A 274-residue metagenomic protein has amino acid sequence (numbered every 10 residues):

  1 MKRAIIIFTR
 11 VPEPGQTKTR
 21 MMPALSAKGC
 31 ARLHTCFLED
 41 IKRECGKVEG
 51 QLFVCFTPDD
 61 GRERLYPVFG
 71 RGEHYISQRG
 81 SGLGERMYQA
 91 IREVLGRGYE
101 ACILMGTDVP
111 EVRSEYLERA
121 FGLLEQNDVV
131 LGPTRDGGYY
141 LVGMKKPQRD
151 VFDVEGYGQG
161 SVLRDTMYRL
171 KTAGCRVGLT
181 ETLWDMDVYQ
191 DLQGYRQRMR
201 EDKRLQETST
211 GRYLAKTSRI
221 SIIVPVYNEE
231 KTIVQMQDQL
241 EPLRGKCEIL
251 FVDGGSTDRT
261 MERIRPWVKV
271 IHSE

Functional and structural regions predicted by a protein language model:
A4, S218-S221, E248: Cell-envelope/extracellular polymer assembly enzymes that use nucleotide-activated donors
E13-G46, E229-P242: Short, well-formed alpha-helical segments that are part of the catalytic scaffolds of diverse glycosyltransferases
P58-G61, D253-M261: A conserved acidic beta->alpha catalytic loop
P67-A101: Short phosphate-binding loop-to-helix
G70-S81, C247, M261-E274: Conserved donor nucleotide-binding strand/loop of the catalytic core
V112-D136: Conserved donor-nucleotide/metal-binding helix-loop-beta segment in metal-dependent transferases, i.e., the alpha-helix
Q148-R169: Short, glycine-/small-residue-rich phosphate/pyrophosphate-handling segment
Y168-S218: Conserved alpha/beta core of the MobA/IspD/sugar-nucleotide pyrophosphorylase nucleotidyltransferase superfamily
